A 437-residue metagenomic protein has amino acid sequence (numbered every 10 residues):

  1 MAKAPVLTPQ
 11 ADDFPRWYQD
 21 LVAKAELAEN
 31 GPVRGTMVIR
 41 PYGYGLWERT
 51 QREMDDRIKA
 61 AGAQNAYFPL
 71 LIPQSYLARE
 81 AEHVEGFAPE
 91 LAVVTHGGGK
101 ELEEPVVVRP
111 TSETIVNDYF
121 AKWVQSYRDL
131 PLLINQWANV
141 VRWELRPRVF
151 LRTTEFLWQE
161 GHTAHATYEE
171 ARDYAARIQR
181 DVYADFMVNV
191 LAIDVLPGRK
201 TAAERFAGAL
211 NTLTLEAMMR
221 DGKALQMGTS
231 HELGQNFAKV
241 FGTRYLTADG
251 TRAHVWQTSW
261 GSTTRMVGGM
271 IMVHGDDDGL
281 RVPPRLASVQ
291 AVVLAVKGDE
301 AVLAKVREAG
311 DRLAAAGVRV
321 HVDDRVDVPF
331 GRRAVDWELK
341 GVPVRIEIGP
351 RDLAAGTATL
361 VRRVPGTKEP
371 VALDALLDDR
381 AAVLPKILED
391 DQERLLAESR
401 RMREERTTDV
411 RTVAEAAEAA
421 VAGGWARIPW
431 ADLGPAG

Functional and structural regions predicted by a protein language model:
M1-G437: NTP/phosphate- and nucleic-acid-binding module
